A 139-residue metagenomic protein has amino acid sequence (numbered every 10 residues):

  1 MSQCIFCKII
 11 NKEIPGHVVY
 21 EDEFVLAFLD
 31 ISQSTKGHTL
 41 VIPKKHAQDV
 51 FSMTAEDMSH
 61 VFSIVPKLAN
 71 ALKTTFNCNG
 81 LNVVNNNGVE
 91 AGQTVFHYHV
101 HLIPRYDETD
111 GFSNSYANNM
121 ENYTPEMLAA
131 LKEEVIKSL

Functional and structural regions predicted by a protein language model:
M1-L139: HIT superfamily nucleotide-processing domains
